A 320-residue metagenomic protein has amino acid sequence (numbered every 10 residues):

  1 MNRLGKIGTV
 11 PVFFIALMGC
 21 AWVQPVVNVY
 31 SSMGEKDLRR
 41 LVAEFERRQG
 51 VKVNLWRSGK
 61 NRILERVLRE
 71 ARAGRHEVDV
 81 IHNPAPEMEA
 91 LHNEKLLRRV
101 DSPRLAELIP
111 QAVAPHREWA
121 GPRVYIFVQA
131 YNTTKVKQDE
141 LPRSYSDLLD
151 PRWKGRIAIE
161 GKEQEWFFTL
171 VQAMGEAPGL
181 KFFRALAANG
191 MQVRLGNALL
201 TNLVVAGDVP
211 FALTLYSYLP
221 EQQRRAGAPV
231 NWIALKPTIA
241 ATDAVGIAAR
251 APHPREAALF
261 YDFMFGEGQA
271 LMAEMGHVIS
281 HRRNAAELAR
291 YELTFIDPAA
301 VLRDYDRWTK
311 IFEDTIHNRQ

Functional and structural regions predicted by a protein language model:
C20-A90: Early extracytoplasmic/lumenal segment of secretory-pathway proteins
S32-R39, N61-R62, H76-D208: Extracytoplasmic ligand-binding site segments that recognize negatively charged/polar headgroups
G74-R75, D79-H82, P210-Y216, N231-W232: Paired acidic/hydrophobic, glycine-rich loop segments that form the ligand-binding mouth/hinge of periplasmic-binding
E87-A90, P210-P229: A ligand-binding cleft/hinge motif common to bilobed small-molecule-binding domains
E107-Q111, Y125, R184-A187, Q192-R194 (+2 more regions): Periplasmic-binding protein-like
V128-K135, V171-Q172, A241-E256, M272-M275: A bilobed periplasmic-binding-protein/Venus flytrap-type ligand-binding module shared by bacterial periplasmic
W153-K162, F263-R283: Periplasmic-binding protein-like
A177-G179, H277-Q320: An extracytoplasmic/periplasmic, membrane-proximal ligand-sensing/linker region
